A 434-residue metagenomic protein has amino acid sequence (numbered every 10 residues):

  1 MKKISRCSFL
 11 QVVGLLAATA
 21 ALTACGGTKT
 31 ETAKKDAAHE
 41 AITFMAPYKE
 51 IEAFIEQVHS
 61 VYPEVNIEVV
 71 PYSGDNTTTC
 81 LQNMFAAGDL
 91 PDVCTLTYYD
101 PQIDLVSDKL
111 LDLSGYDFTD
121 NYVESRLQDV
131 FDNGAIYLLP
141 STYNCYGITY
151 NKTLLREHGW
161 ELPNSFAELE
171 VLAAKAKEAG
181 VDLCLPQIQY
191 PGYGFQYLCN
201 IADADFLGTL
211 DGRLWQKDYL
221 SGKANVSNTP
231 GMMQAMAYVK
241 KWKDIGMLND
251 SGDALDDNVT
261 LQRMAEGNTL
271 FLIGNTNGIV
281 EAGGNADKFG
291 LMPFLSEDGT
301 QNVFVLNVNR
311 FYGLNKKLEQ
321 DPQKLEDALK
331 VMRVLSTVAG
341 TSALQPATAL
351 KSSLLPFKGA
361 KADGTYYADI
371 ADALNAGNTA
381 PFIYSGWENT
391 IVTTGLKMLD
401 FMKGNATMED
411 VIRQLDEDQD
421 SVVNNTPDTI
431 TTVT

Functional and structural regions predicted by a protein language model:
K2-S5, L10-Q102, F118, L162 (+4 more regions): Conserved N-terminal structural module of periplasmic/extracytoplasmic solute-binding proteins
S60-V61, N66-E68, A87, H158 (+2 more regions): Extracytoplasmic/periplasmic substrate-recognition and gating elements
Y72-C80, A167-E168, S251-A265: Short helix-initiation/N-cap motifs at beta->coil->alpha
M84, D92, T119-L154, D182-L183 (+3 more regions): A structural signal for short loop-to-beta-strand junctions that line the ligand-binding cleft of periplasmic/secreted
T97-G147, E161, E170, Y197-C199 (+3 more regions): Hinge/lid segment of periplasmic solute-binding proteins
Y137, E170-A224: Extracytoplasmic/periplasmic solute-binding protein
K217-D253: Glycine-centered hinge/linker elements that transmit conformational signals in sensory and ligand-binding systems
F289-F294, A343-L396, D400, N424-T434: Long, aromatic- and glycine/proline-rich binding clefts that accommodate carbohydrate-like moieties
